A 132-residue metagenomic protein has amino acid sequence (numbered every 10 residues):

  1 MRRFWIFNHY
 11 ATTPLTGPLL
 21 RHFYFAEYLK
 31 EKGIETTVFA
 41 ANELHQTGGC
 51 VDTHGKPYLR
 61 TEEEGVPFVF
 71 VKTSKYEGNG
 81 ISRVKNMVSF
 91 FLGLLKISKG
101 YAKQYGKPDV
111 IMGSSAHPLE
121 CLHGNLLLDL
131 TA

Functional and structural regions predicted by a protein language model:
M1, G33, K107-P108, A132: A general structural motif
M1-E64: N-terminal subdomain of nucleotide-sugar transferases
A11-T12, E43-L44, K75-Y76, H117-L119: Short, solvent-exposed loop/turn segments at secondary-structure junctions
P14, V84-G93, S98, P108-T131: An aromatic- and histidine-rich active-site surface loop
T16-G17, G48-G49, G80, C121-G124: Short glycine-/acidic-enriched loop or helix-start segments at secondary-structure transitions that form or flank
L19, G106-D109: Intrinsic disorder/low-complexity signature
V38-Y105: A conserved catalytic-core segment of Leloir-type glycosyltransferases
